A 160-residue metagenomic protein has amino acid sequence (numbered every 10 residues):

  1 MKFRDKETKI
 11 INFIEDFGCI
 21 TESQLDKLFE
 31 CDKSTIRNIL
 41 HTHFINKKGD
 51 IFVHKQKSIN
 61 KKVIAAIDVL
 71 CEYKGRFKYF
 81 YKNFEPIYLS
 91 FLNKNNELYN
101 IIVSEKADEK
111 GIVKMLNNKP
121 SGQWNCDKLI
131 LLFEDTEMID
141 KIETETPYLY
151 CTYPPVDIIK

Functional and structural regions predicted by a protein language model:
M1-T8: Short alpha-helical segments that sit at the start of domains
F13-D16, H41-L116: Nucleic-acid-binding surface
F17-T21: Short capping segments at the starts of secondary-structure elements
D26: The alpha-helix within a helix-turn-helix
F29-T42: Short amphipathic alpha-helical interaction segments
K114-W124: Short, basic/hydrophobic alpha-helical segments
G122-T144: Nucleic-acid nuclease catalytic cores
T136-K160: Domain-level recognition of nuclease-like catalytic cores that cleave nucleotide substrates
